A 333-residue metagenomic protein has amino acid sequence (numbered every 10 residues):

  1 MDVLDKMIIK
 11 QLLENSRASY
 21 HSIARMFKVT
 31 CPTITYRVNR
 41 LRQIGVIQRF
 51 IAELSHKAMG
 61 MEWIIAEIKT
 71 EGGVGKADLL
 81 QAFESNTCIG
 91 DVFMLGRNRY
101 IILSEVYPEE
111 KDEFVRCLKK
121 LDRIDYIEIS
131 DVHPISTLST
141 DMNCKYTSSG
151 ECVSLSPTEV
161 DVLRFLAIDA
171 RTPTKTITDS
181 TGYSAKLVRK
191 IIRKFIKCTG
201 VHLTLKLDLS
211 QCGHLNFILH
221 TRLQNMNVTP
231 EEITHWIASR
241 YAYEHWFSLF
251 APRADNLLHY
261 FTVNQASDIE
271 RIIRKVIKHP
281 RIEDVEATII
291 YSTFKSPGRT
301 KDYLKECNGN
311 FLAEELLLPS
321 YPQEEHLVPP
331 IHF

Functional and structural regions predicted by a protein language model:
M1-F333: A compositional/biophysical signature of low hydrophobicity enriched in polar/charged and small residues
